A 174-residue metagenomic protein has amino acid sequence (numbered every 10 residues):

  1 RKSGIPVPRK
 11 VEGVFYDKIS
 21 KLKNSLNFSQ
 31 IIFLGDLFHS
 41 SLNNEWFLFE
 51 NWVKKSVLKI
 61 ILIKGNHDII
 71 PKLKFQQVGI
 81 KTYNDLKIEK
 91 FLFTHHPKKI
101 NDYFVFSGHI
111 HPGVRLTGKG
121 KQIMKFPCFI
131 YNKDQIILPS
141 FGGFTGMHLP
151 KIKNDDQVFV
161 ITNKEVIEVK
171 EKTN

Functional and structural regions predicted by a protein language model:
R1-L34, F38-N174: Extended recognition/assembly regions associated with phosphoester-bond processing machinery
